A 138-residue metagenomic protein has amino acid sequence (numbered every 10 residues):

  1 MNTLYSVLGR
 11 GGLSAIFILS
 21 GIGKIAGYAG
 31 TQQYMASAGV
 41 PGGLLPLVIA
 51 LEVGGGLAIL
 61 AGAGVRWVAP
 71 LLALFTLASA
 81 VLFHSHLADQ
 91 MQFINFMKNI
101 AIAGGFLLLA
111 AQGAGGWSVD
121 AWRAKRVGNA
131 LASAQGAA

Functional and structural regions predicted by a protein language model:
M1-A26, Q33, G42-A50, G54 (+1 more regions): Extended, low-polarity transmembrane helix blocks
T31-S37: Inter-helical junctions in multi-pass inner-membrane proteins, predominant in energy-converting antiporter-like
